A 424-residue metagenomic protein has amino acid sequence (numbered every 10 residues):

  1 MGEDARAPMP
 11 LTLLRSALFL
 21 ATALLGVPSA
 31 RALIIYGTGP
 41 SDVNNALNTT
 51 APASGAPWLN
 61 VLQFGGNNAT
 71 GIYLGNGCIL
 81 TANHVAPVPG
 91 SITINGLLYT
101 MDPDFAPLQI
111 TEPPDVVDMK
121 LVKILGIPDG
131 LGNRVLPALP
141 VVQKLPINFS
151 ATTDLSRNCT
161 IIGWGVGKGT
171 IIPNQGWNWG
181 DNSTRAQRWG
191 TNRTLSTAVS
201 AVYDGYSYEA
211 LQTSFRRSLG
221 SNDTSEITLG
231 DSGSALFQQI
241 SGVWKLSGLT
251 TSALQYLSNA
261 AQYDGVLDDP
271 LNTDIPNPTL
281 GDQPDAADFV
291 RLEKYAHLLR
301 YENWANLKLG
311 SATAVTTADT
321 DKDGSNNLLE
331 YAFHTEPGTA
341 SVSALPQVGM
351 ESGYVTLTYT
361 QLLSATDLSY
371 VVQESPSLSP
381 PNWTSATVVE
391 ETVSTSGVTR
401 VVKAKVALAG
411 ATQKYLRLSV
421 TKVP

Functional and structural regions predicted by a protein language model:
E3-P10: Short, low-complexity intrinsically disordered segments enriched in A/P/G/S/L with frequent Arg, especially at protein
R15-G26: Bacterial N-terminal signal peptides
V27-A32: Sec/Tat signal peptide C-region and signal peptidase I cleavage site
L33-N60, A69-A86, N182-W189, T194-S200 (+1 more regions): C-terminal subregion of chymotrypsin/trypsin-like serine protease catalytic domains
G75-N76, L80-V117, I127-D129, D154-T160 (+1 more regions): Catalytic-histidine neighborhood of serine endopeptidases, predominantly the chymotrypsin-like S1/PA family
H84-P89, L125-L131, W164-G169, S196-S200 (+8 more regions): Acidic glycine-/aspartate-rich tracts in secreted/extracellular proteins
L125, L131-E226, S252-Q255: Chymotrypsin/trypsin-fold serine protease catalytic domain
R300-P424: Short, composition-biased motifs enriched in small/polar/acidic residues
